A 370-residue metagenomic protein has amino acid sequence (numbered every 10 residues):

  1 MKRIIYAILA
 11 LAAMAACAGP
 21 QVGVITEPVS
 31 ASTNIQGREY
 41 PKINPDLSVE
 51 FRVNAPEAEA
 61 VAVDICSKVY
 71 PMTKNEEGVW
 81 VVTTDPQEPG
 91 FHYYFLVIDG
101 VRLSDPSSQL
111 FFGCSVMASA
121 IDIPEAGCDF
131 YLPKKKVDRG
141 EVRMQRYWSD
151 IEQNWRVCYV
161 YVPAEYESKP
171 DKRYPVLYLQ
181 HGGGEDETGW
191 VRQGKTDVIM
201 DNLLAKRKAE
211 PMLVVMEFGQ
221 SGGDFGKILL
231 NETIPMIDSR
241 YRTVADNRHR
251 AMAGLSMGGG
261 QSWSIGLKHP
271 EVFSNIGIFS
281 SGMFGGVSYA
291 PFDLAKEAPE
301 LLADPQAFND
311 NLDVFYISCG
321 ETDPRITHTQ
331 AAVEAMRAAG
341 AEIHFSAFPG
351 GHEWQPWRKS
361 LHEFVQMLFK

Functional and structural regions predicted by a protein language model:
M1-I4: Positively charged n-region of N-terminal signal peptides that target proteins for export
Y6-A7, P56: General helical structural elements
A7-A15: Bacterial N-terminal signal peptides
A18-G19: Bacterial signal peptide processing site
I25-S32, I43-Y70, K74-K370: Non-catalytic cap/lid and distal C-terminal segments of serine-dependent acyl enzymes
R38-K42: Short beta-strand segments of immunoglobulin-like
